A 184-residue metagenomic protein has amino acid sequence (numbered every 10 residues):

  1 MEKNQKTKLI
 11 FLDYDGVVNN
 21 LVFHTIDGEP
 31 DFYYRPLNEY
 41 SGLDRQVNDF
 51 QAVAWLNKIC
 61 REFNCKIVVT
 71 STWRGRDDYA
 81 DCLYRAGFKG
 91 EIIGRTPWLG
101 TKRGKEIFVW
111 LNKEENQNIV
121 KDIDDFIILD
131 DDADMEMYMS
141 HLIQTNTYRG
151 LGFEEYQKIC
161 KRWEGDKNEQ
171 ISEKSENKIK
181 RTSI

Functional and structural regions predicted by a protein language model:
M1-E2, I59, Q117-V120: A general structural signal for short secondary-structure junctions and capping/turn motifs
K3-G100: Alpha-helical substrate-recognition element adjacent to the catalytic core
D78-I184: C-terminal cap/substrate-recognition subdomain and adjoining C-terminal extension of metal-dependent phosphatase-like
